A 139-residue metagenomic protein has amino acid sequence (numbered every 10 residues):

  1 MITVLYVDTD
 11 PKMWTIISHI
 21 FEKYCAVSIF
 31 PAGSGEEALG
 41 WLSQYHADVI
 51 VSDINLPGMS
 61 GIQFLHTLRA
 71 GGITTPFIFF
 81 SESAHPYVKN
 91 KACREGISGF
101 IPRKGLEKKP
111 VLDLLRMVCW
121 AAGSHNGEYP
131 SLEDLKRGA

Functional and structural regions predicted by a protein language model:
I2-K12, I17-F21: Conserved acidic segment of CheY-like receiver
P31-V49: Acidic, metal-coordinating helix/loop segments flanking the phosphotransfer/catalytic sites of two-component signaling
S34, S60-Q63: Acidic catalytic/metal-coordinating carboxylates
G40, I62-I73: Short amphipathic alpha-helix used as the core "switch/output" element in two-component signaling
D53: Active-site residues of response regulator receiver
P57, H85: The feature encodes the CheY-like receiver
L112-D113, A121-A139: CheY-like receiver
